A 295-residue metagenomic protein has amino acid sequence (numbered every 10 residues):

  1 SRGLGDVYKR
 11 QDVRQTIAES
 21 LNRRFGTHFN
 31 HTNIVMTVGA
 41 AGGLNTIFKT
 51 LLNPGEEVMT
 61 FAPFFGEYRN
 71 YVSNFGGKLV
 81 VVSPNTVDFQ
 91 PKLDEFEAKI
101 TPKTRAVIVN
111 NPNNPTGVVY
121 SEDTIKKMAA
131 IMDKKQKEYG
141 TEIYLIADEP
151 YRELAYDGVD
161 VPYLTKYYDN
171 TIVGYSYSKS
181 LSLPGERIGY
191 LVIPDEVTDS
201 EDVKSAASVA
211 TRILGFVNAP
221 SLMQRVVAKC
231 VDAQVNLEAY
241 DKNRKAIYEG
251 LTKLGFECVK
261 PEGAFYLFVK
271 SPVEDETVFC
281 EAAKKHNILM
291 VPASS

Functional and structural regions predicted by a protein language model:
S1-R2, Q15, E19-S295: PLP-dependent class I/II
G3-Y8: Short, small-residue-biased leader/transition segments that mark boundaries at the very start of proteins
